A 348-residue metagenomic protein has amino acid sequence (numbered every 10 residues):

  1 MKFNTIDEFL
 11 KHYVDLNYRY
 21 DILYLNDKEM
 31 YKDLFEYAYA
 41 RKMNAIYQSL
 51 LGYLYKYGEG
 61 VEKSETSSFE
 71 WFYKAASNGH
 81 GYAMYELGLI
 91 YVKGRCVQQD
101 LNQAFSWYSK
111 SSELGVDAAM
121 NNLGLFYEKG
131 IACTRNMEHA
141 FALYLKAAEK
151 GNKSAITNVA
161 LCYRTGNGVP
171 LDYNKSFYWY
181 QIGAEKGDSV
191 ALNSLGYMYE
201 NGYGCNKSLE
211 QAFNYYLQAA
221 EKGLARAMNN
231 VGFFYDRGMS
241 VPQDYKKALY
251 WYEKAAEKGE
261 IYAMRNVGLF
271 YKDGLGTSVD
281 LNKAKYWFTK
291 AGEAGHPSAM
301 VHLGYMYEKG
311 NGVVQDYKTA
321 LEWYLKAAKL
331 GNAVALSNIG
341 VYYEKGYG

Functional and structural regions predicted by a protein language model:
M1-Y39: N-terminal alpha-helical interaction modules that lie
D7-L10, F35, L145, G196 (+2 more regions): Residue-level detector of alpha-helical secondary structure
D27-E59, E70-S77, E86: Alpha-solenoid helical-repeat scaffolds
Y37, K74-A75, K110-S111, K146-A147 (+5 more regions): Canonical positions in the second alpha-helix
A40-Q48, Y57-E59, S64, S77-G81 (+21 more regions): Short helix-capping/linker turns of helical repeat alpha-solenoids
Q48-Y57, M84-K93, M120-K129, C133 (+6 more regions): Hydrophobic face of amphipathic alpha-helices that form TPR/SEL1-like repeat modules and related alpha-solenoid
